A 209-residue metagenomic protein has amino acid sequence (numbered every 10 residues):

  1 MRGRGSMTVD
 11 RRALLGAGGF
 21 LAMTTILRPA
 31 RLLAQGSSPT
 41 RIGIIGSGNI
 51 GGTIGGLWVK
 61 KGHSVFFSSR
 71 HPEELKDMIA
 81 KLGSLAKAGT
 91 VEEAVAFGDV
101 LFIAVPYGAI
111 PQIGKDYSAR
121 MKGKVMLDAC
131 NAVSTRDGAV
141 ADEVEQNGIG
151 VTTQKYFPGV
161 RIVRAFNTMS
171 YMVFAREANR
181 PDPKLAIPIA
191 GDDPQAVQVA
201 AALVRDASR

Functional and structural regions predicted by a protein language model:
M1-L21: N-terminal secretory signal peptides and thylakoid transit peptides that target proteins across membranes
R28-K61, R70-L75, L85: C-terminal segment of N-terminal export signals and the immediately downstream linker at the start of the mature
P39, K60-V100, A104-Q112, D116-R120: Conserved N-terminal Rossmann-fold NAD(P) cofactor-binding segment
G89, K155-I162, R180-R209: Internal alpha-helical scaffold of NAD(P)-dependent oxidoreductase catalytic cores
F102-A104, L127-D128, R164: Redox-cofactor binding/interface segments in oxidoreductases and associated redox assembly factors
V105-Y107, N131, N167: Short glycine-/small-residue-rich Rossmann-like dinucleotide-binding loops
Y117-G123, F157, P181: Short, conserved loop/helix-junction motifs that constitute active-site signature segments in enzyme catalytic cores
C130-I162: Rossmann-fold NAD(P)-binding glycine/threonine-rich loop
